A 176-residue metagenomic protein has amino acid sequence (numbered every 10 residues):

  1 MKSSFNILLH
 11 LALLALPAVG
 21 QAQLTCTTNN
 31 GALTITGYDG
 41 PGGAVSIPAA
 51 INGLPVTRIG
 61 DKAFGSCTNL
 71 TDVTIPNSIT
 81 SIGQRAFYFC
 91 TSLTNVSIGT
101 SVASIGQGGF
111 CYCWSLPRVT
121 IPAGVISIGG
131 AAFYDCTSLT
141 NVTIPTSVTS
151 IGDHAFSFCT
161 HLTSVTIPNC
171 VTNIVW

Functional and structural regions predicted by a protein language model:
M1-Q23: Sec-dependent, cleavable N-terminal signal peptides
Q21-G37: Short beta-strand/loop segment at the start of cytosolic alpha/beta domains
T28-N30, P41-R58, T68-S81, T91-S104 (+3 more regions): Structural signature of tandem-repeat unit edges
G37-Y38, A50, A63-F64: Acidic, Ser/Thr
D61-A63, G83-Y88, G106-Y112, G129-Y134 (+2 more regions): Consensus positions within tandem repeat domains that build extended binding/scaffold surfaces
